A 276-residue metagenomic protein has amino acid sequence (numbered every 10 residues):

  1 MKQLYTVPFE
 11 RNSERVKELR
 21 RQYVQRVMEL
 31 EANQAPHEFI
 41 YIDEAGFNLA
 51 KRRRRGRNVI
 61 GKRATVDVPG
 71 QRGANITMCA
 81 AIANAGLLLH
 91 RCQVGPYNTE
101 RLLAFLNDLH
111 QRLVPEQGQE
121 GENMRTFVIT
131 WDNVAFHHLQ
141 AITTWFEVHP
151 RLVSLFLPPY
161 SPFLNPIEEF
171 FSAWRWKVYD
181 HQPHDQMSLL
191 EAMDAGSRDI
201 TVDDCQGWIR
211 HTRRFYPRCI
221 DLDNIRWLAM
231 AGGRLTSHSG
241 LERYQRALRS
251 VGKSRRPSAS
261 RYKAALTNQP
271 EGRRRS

Functional and structural regions predicted by a protein language model:
M1-Q3: Major-groove recognition helix of helix-turn-helix-like DNA-binding domains
K17-D108, I220-D223, W227: Extended, low-complexity cationic-aromatic segments
P36-F39, I167-S276: C-terminal anion-handling pockets and recognition modules
I40-G46, A80, L106, I129-V134 (+2 more regions): Short, conserved catalytic/metal-binding motifs centered on acidic residues
R63-Q71, V148-P166, P183: RNase H-like polynucleotidyl transferase catalytic core
L102-F127: Short, basic/hydrophobic alpha-helical segments
W131-N133, Q140, L155-Y179, M187: RNase H-like two-metal-ion nuclease catalytic core shared by retroviral integrases and related mobile-element nucleases
L139-H149: Short, aromatic/basic amphipathic alpha-helical patches
